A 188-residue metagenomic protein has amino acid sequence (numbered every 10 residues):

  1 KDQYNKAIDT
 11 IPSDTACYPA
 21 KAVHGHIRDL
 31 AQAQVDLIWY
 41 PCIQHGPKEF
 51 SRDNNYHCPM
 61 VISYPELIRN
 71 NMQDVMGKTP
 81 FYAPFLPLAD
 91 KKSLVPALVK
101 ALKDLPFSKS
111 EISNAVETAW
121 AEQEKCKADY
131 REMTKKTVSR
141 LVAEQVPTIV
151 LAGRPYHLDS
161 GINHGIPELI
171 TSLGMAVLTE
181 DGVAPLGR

Functional and structural regions predicted by a protein language model:
K1-R188: An N-terminal assembly and electron-transfer interface module characteristic of large anaerobic redox and radical
